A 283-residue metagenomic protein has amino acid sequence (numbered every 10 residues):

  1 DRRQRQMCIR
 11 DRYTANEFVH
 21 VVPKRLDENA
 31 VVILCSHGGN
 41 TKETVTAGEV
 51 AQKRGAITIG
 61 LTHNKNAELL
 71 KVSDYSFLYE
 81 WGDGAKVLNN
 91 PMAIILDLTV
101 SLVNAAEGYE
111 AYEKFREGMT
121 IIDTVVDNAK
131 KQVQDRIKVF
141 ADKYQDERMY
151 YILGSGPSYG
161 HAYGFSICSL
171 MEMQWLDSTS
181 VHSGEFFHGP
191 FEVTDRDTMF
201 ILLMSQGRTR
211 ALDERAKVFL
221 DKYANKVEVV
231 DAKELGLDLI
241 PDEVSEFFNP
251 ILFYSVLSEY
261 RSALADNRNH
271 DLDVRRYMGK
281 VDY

Functional and structural regions predicted by a protein language model:
R2-I9: Short, small-residue-biased leader/transition segments that mark boundaries at the very start of proteins
R10-C35, T41, D177-E192: Glycine-rich oxoanion-binding loops at beta->alpha junctions
A30-K71, Y75-L78: A generic, well-ordered mixed alpha/beta core segment in the N-terminal half of proteins
H37, G154-G156, L203-G207: Structural motif
T44-R54, S205-Y223, F253-M278: Extended, charge-rich low-complexity interaction segments
T62-E117, P241-Y283: Short alpha-helices
D83-G84, V100-V181, R276-Y283: Active-site phosphate/pyrophosphate-binding segments
G160-V229: Internal helical hairpin/lid segments
